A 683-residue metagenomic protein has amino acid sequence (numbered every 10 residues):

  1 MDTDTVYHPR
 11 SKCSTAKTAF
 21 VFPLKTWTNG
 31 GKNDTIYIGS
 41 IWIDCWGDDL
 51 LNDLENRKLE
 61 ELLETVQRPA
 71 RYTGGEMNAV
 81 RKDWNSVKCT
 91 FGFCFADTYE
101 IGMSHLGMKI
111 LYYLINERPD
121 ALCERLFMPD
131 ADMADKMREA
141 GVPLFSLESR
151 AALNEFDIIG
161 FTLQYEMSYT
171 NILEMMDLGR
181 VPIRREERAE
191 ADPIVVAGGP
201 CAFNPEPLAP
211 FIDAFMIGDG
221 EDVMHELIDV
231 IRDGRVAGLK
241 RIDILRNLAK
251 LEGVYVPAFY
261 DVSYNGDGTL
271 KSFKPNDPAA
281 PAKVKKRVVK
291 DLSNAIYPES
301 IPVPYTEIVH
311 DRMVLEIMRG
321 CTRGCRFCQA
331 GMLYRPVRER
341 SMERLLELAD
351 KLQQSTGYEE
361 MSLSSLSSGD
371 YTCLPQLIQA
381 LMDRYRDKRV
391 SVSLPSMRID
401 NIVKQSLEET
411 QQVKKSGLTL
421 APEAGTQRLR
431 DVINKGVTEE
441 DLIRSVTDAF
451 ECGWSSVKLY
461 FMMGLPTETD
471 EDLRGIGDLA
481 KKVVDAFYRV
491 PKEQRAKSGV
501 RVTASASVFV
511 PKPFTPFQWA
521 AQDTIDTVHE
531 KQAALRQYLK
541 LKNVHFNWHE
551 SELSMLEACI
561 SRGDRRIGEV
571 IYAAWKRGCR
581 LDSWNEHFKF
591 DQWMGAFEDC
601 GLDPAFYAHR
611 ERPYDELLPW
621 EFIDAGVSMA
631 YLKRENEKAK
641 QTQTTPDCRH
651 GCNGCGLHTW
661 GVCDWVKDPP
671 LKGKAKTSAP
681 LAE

Functional and structural regions predicted by a protein language model:
T5-Y7, T28, K32-D44: Short, positively charged and aromatic/hydrophobic N-terminal segments
H8, H105, E307-E343, G654-K672: Canonical Radical SAM [4Fe-4S] cluster-binding loop centered on the CxxxCxxC motif and its immediate flanking residues
D34, W42-V80, F91-F93, K540-E683: Radical SAM enzyme core and accessory elements
L62-G92, Y99-E100, P257, D267-V314 (+3 more regions): N-terminal [4Fe-4S]-dependent radical SAM core
F91-D97, I115, P302-F327, Q353 (+1 more regions): N-terminal pre-triad scaffold of radical SAM enzymes
C94, T98, M167, K351-T503 (+1 more regions): Conserved SAM/AdoMet-binding glycine-rich loop
M128-P275, P516-D564, Y572-H587: Glycine-rich beta-alpha loop elements in corrinoid/cobalamin-binding modules across cobalamin-dependent enzymes
L248-Y255, L366-Y371, P395-I402, M462-G464 (+4 more regions): A glycine-rich phosphate-binding loop feature that marks nucleotide/adenosyl-phosphate handling sites
